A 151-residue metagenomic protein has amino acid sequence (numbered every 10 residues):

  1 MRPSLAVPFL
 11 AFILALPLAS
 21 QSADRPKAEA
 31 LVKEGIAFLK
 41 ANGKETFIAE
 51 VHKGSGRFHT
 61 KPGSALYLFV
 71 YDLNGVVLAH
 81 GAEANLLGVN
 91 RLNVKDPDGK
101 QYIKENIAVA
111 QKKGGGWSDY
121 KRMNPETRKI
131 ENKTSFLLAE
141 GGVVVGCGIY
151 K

Functional and structural regions predicted by a protein language model:
R2-F9, I13-K151: N-terminal membrane-sensor/transducer module of prokaryotic signaling receptors
